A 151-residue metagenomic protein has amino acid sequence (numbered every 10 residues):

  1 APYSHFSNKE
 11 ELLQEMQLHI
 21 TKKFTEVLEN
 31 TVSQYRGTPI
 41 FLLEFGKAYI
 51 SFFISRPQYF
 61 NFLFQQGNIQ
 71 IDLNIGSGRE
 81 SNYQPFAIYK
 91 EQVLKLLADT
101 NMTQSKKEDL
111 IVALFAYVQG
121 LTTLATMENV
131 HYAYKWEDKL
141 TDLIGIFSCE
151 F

Functional and structural regions predicted by a protein language model:
A1-E11: Helix-turn-helix
E11-T31, E44, A48-S51, F62 (+5 more regions): Alpha-helical structural segments
E15, E29-Q58, Q104, I111-L114: Hydrophobic alpha-helical connector segments
K23-Q34, Y117-L124: Solvent-exposed, amphipathic alpha-helical segments
E29, L73-D99, E108-V112, D138-C149: Amphipathic alpha-helical packing segments from all-alpha helical-bundle domains
S55-L73, T123-H131: Amphipathic alpha-helical segments used for helix-helix packing
K95, L114-A133, S148-F151: Amphipathic C-terminal alpha-helical segment
